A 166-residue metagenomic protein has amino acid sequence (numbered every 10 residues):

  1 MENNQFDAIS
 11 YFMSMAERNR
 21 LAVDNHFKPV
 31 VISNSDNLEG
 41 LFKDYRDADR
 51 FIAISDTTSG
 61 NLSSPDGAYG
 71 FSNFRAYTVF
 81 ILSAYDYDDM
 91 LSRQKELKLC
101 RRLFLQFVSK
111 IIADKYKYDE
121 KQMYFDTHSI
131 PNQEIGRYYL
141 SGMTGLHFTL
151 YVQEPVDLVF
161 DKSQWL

Functional and structural regions predicted by a protein language model:
M1-S10, A68-F74, I81-I111: Extracellular/virion structural assembly segments
M1-Y69, S163-L166: Small/polar-rich, solvent-exposed N-terminal microdomains that initiate assembly or binding
A22-H26, L97-Q153: Acidic-leaning, charged glycine-interspersed low-complexity segments
I54-S55, V79, F107, L150: Generic structural hydrophobic/aromatic packing signal, biased to beta-strands
L62, Y87-D89, V156-L158: Residue-level signal for secondary-structure boundary sites
L62-Y69, I130-L140, D161: Catalytic micro-motifs at enzyme active sites that drive phosphoryl/nucleotidyl and oxygen chemistry
F71-D86, G142-V156: Oligomerization/assembly interface segments of phage tail-like spikes and tubes
M90-L91, V159-L166: Short, charged, solvent-exposed linker or helix-capping segments at domain edges/interfaces that act as flexible hinges
